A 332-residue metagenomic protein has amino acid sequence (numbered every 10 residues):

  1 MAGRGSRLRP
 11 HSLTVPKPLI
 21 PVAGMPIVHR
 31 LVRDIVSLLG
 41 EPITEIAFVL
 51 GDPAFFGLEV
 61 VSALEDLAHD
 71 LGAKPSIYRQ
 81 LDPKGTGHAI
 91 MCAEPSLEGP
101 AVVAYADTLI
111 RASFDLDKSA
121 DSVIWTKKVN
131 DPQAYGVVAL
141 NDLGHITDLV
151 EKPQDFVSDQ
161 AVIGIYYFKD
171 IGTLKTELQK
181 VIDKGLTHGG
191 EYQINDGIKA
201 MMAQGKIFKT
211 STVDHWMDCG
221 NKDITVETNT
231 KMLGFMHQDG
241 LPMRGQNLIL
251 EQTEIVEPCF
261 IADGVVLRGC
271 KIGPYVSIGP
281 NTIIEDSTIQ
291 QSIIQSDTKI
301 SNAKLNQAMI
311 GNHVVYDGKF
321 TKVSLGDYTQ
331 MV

Functional and structural regions predicted by a protein language model:
G5-P10, P132-Q133: Short N-terminal binding/cap micro-motifs at the start of the first secondary-structure element
R7, L13, I20-P21, M25-V103 (+3 more regions): Conserved N-terminal catalytic core of the sugar/cofactor nucleotidyltransferase
L19, V138-L140, T210: A structural signal for short hydrophobic beta-strand segments in well-ordered beta-sheet cores
A47-F48, V103, S122-W125, T210: Structural beta-sheet core signal
A47-G51, T126, I293, M309: Short internal beta-strands
A106: Short acidic donor-binding/metal-coordinating loop in glycosyltransferase active sites
L109-G185: Conserved core of the sugar-phosphate nucleotidyltransferase
K180-V332: Left-handed beta-helix
